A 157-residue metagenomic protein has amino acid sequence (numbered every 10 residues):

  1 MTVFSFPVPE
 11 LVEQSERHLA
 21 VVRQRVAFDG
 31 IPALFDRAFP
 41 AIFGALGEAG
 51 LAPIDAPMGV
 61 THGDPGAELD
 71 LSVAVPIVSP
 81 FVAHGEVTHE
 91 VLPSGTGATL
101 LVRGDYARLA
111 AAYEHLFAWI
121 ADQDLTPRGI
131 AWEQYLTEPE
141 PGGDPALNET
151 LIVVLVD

Functional and structural regions predicted by a protein language model:
M1-D157: A solvent-exposed interaction/effector surface
